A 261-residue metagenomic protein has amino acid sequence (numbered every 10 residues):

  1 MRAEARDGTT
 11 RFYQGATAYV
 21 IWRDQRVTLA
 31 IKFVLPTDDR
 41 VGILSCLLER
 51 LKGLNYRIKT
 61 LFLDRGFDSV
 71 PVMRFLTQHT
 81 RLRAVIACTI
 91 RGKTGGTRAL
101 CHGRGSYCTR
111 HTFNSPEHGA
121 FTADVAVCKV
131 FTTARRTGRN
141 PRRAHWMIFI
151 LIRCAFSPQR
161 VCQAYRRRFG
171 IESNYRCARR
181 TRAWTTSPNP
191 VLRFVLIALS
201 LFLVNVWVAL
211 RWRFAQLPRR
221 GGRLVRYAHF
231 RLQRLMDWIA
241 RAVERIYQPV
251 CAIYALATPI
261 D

Functional and structural regions predicted by a protein language model:
M1-I21: Active-site-proximal, Lys/Arg-enriched surface segment that forms a nucleic-acid-binding/basic interface patch
K32-L54: Active-site beta-loop-alpha junctions of metal-dependent nucleic acid enzymes, especially the RNase H-like/DDE
E49-G53, M73-R83: Short, surface-exposed basic-aromatic patches at helix termini and helix-loop junctions that form
F62-V70, I90-G92: Acidic, metal-coordinating catalytic cores used for nucleic-acid/nucleotide bond scission and strand-transfer chemistry
H79-R179: An anionic, glycine-rich sequence signature occurring as long contiguous blocks
L100-R135, R142, R180, T185-T186 (+1 more regions): A short, flexible helix-boundary coil/loop motif
C154-R213: Internal helical hairpin/lid segments
